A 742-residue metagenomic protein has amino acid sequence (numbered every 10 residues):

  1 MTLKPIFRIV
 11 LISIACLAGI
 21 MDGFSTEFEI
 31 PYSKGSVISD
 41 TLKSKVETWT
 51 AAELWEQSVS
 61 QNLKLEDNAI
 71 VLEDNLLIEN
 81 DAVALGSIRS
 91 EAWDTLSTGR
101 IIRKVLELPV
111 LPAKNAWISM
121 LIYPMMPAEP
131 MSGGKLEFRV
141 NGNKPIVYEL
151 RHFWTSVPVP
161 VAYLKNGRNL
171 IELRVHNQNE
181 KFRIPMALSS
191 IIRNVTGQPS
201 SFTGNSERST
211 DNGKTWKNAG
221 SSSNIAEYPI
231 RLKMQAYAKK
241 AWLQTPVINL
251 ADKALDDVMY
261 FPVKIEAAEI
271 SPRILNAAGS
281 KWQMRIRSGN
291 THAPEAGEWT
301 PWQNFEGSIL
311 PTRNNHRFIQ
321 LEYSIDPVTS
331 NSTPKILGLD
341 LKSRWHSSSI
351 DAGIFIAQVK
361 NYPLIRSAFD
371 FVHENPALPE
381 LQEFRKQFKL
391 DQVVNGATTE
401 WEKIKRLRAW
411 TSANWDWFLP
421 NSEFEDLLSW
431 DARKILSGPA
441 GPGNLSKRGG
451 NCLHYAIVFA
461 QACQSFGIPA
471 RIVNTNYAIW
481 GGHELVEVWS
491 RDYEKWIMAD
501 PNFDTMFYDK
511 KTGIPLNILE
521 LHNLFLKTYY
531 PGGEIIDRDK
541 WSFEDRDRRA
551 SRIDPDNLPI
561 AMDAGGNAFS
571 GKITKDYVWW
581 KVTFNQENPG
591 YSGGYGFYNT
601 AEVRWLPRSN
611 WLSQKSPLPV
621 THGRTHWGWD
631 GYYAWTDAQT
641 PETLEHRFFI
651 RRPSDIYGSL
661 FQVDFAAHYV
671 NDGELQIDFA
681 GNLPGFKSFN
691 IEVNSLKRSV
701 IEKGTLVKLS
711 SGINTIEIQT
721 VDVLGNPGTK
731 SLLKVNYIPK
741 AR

Functional and structural regions predicted by a protein language model:
F24-R89, S223-G353: Beta-strand-rich ligand- or partner-binding modules with a strong bias toward extracellular/periplasmic carbohydrate
L106-E129, L255-L275, V663, E674-I677: A short beta-strand element within beta-rich, extracytoplasmic domains of secreted/secretory-pathway proteins
M126-I191, N682-N736: Beta-strand-rich ligand-recognition modules
E172, I184-L188, L419-W489, Y508: Active-site neighborhood of thiol-dependent amide/isopeptide-bond enzymes
N179-K181, D351-K447: Secondary-structure boundary elements
I192-K240: PGST-rich, cysteine-poor low-complexity/disordered linker and tail segments that act as flexible spacers
G279-S330, D678-I738: Long, low-complexity serine/threonine/glycine- and acidic-rich segments characteristic of extracellular
Q461, I479-G481, V488-Q662: His-Asp-centered catalytic microenvironments across diverse enzyme cores, prominently the transglutaminase-like
